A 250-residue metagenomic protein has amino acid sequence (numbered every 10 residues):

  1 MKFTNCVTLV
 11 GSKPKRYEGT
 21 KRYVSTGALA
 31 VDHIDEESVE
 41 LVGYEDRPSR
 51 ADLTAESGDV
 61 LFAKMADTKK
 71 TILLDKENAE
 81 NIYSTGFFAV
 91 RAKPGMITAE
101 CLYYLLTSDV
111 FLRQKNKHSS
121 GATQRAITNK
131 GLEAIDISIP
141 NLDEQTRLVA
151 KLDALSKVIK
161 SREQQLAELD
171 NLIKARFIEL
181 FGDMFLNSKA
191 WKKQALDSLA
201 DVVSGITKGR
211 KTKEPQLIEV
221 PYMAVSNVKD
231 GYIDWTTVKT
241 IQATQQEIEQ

Functional and structural regions predicted by a protein language model:
M1-R16, A134-V149, S161, Q165-I206: Non-catalytic DNA-recognition/assembly elements of restriction-modification systems
T4-R16, V24-V60, D197-T212, N227-Q250: Sequence-specific dsDNA recognition surfaces
R16-Y23, K117-S119, K192, G209-L217: Short coil/turn segments at secondary-structure boundaries
T20, S84-G86, E219, T237: A generic structural signal for short beta-strands and their flanking turns/coil linkers
A51-L53, S57-T107, A224-V225, Q242-Q250: A short beta-sheet element
M65, E80-F88, S120-D143, T207-R210 (+1 more regions): A short glycine-rich beta-alpha junction/loop motif
D153-S156: A specific heptad-register position in long alpha-helical coiled-coils used by two-component signaling proteins
